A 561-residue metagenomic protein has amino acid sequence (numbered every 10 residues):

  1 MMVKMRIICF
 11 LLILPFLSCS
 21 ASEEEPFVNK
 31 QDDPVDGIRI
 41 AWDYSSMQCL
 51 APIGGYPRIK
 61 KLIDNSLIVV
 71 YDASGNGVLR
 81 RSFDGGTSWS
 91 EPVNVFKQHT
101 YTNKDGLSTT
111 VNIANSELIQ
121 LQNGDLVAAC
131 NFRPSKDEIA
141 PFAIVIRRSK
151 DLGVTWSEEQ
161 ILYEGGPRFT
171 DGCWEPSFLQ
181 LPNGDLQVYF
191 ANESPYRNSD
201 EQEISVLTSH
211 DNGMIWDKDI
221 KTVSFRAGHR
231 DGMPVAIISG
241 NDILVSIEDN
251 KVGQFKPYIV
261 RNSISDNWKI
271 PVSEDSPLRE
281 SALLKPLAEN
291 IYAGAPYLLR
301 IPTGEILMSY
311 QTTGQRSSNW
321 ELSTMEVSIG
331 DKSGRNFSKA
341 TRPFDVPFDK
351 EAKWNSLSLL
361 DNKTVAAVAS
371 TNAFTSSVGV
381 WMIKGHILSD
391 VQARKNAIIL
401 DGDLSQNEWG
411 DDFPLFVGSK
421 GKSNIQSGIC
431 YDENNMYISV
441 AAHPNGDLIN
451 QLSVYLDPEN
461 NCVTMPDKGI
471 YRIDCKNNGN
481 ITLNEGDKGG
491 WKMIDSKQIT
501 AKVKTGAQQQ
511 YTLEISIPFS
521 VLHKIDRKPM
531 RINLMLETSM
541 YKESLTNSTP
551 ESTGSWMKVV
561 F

Functional and structural regions predicted by a protein language model:
K4-L11: Sec-dependent signal peptide recognition, specifically the positively charged N-region followed immediately by
L17-S18: C-terminal motif of bacterial Sec signal peptides marking the signal peptidase cleavage site
F27-S389: Asp-box/BNR beta-propeller blade signature and adjacent active/binding-site loops in extracellular glycan-interacting
D72, A441-N445, P518-S520: Solvent-exposed strand-to-loop "edge" motifs in beta-rich extracellular domains
D390-D403, Y455-N484, F519-F561: Acidic/polar low-complexity flexible segments
G402, N435-A442, Y511-I517: Short, well-ordered beta-strand segments enriched in hydrophobic/aromatic residues
P414-N484, S539-M540: Surface-exposed, glycine/proline- and aromatic-rich loop segments on solvent-exposed faces across compartments
D467-Q510: Glycine-aromatic-enriched beta-strand/loop faces of beta-sandwich-type recognition domains, especially lectin-like
